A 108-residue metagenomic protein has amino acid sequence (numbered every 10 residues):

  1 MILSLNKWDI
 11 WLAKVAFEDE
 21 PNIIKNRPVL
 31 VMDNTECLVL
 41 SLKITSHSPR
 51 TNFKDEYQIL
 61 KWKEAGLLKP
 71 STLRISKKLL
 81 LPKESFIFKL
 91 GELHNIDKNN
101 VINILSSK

Functional and structural regions predicted by a protein language model:
D19-N26, V31-K63: Compact nucleic-acid interaction/catalytic patches
W62-K108: C-terminal terminal-subdomain/extension
